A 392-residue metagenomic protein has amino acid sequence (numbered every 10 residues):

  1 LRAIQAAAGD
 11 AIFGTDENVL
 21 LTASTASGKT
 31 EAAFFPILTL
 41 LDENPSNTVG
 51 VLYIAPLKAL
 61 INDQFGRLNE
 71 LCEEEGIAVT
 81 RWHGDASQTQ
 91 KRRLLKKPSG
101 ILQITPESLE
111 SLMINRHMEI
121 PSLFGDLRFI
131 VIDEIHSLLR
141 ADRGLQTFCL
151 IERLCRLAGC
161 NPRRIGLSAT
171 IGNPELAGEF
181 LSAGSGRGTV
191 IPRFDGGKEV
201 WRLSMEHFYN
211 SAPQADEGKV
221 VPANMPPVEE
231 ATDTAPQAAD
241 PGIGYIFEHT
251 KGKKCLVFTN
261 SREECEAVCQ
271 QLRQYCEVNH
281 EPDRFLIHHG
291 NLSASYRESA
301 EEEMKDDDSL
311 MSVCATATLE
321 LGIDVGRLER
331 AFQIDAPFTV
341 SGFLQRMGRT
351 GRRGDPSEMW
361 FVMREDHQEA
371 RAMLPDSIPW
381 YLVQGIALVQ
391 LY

Functional and structural regions predicted by a protein language model:
L1-T22: Conserved pre-motif I regulatory segment
T39-Q64, L157-N161: Conserved SF1/SF2 helicase motif Ia
G50-Q64, G166, I246-Y275: Conserved strand-helix element at the start of the C-terminal RecA-like helicase core
L60-H83, F180-G186, C276: Conserved helix-turn-beta segment of the N-terminal RecA-like "Helicase ATP-binding" lobe in SF1/SF2 helicases
S87-R92, G290-T316: Conserved helicase ATPase core of P-loop NTP-dependent helicases/translocases
P106-M113, H117-C160: SF2 helicase catalytic motif II
E152, R163-S261, Y381-V389: Conserved interdomain linker/interface between the two RecA-like ATPase lobes of SF2 helicase motors
D308, A336-L391: Conserved segment of the helicase C-terminal RecA-like domain
